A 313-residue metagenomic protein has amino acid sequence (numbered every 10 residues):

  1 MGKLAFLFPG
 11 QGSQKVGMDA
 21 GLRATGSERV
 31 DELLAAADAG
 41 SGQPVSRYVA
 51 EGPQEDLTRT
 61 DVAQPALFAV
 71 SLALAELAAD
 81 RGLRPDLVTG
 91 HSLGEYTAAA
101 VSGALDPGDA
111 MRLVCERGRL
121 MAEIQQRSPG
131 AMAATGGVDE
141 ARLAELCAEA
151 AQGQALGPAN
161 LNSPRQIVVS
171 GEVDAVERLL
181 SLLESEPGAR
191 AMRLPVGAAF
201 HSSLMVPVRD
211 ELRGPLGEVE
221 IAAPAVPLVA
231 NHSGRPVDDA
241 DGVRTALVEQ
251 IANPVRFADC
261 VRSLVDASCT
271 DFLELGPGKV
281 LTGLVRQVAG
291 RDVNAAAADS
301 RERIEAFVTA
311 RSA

Functional and structural regions predicted by a protein language model:
M1-E145, L194, D271-A289, V293-E305: FabD-like malonyl-/acyl-CoA
G12-S13, A39-S41, S102-A252: Alpha/beta catalytic cores of group-transfer enzymes, especially the acyltransferase/condensing modules of polyketide
S71, E211-L216, D238-V255, D292 (+2 more regions): Non-catalytic peripheral regions of patatin-like phospholipases
A79, E184, V265-S268: Non-catalytic positions within long, well-ordered alpha-helices that form the structural scaffold/packing of enzyme
V229, V248, V261-V265, L273 (+1 more regions): Generic hydrophobic alpha-helical scaffold/packing signal
R235, P254, G278-V280: Short Gly/Pro-enriched loop/turn and capping motifs at secondary-structure junctions
N253-C269: A short, acidic, amphipathic alpha-helical segment used as a generic capping/interface helix at domain edges
